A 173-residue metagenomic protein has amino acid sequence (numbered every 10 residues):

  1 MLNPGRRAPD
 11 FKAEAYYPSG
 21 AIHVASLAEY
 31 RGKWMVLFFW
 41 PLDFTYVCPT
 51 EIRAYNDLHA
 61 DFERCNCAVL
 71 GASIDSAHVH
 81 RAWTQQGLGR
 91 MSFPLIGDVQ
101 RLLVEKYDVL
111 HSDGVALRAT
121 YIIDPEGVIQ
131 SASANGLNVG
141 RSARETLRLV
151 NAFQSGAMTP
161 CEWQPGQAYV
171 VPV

Functional and structural regions predicted by a protein language model:
M1-V173: Chalcogenol-based redox active-site neighborhoods
